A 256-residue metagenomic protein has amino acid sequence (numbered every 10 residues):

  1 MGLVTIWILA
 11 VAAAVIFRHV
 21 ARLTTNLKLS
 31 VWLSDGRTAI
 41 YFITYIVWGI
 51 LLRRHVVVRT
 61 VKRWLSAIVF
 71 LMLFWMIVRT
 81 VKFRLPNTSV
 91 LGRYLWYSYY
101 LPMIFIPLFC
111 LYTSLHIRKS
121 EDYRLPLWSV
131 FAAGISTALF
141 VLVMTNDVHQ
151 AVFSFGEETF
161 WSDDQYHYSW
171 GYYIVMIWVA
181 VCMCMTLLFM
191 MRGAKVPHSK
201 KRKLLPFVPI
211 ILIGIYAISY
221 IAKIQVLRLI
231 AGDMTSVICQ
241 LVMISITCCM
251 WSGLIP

Functional and structural regions predicted by a protein language model:
M1-V4, R192-P256: Interfacial "cap-and-anchor" motif at the non-cytosolic start of specific transmembrane alpha-helices
G2-L9, T24-F42, L139-F189, V226-S236: Extracellular-loop-to-transmembrane junctions of the mid-late helices
A10-N26, I46-L52, I77-R84, Y220: Membrane-embedded alpha-helical segments in integral membrane proteins
R18, M76-L85, F140-S154, I213-I224: C-terminal ends of transmembrane alpha-helices and the immediately adjacent extracellular/lumenal or cytosolic loop
L23, V56-V57, R84-L91, R118-E121 (+4 more regions): Transmembrane helix-loop junctions in multipass membrane proteins, especially transporters and channels
K28-T44, V56-T145, Y173-M176, V237: Individual alpha-helical transmembrane segments in multi-pass integral membrane proteins
Y45-L51, F109-I117, Y173-S199, S245-L254: Alpha-helical transmembrane segments in multipass membrane proteins, preferentially the mid-helix core
R54-I77, Y97, W128-G134, Y166-I224: Alpha-helical transmembrane segments of multi-pass integral membrane proteins
